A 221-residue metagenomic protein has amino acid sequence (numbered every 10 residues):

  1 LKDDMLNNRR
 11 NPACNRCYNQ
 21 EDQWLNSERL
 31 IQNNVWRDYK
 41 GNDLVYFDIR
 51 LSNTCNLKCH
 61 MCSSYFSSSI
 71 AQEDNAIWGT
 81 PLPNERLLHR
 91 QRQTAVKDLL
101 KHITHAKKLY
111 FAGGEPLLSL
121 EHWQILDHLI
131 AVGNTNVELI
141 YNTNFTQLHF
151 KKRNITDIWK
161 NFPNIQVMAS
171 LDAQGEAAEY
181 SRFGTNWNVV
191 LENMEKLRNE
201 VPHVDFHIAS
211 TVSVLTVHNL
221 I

Functional and structural regions predicted by a protein language model:
L1-N33: Accessory C-terminal segments flanking Radical SAM cores
N7-N11, I49, N53-N56: Processing junctions and N-termini across compartments
C14-C17, C55, C59-C62: Short cysteine clusters
Q23-D38, S67, A71-N75: Short cysteine/histidine-rich zinc-coordinating motifs and their immediately flanking basic loops
V35-K40, H89-L100: A Trp-anchored, charged/polar loop motif used as the substrate-binding/catalytic surface of acyl/ester-handling
L44-T54, S63-R92, I103-E121, V132-K151 (+2 more regions): Core AdoMet radical
A95-L99, I125, N154-I155, N186-L197 (+1 more regions): A general structural detector for well-ordered alpha-helical segments in enzyme core domains, enriched
V214-I221: Catalytic cores of alpha/beta
